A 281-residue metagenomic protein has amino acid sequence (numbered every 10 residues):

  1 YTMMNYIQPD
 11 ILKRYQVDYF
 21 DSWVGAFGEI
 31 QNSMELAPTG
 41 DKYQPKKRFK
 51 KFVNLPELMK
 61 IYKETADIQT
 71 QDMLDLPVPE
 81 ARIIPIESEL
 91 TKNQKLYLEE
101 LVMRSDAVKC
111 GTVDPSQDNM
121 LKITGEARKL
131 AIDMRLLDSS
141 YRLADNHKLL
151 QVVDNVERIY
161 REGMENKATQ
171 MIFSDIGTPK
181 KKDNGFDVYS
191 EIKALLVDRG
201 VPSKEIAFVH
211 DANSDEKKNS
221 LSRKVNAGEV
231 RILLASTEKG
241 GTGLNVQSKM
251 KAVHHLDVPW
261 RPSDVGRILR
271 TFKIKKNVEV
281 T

Functional and structural regions predicted by a protein language model:
T2-R142: Inter-lobe coupling linker of SF2 helicases/translocases
T2-Y6, Y189-L196, K249-V253, L269-K273: Glycine-rich, phosphate-binding/catalytic loops in enzymes
M4, F20, L55, L149 (+5 more regions): Amphipathic alpha-helical segments in well-structured domains
I7-Q8, Y160, N226, K273: Protein kinase-like catalytic domain
T65, G228-E229, K249: Structured helix-beta-strand junction loops
L76-L233, E238-K239: Conserved Helicase C-terminal RecA-like lobe
N219-S222, I232-D257, R261-E279: SF2 helicase motor core recognition
